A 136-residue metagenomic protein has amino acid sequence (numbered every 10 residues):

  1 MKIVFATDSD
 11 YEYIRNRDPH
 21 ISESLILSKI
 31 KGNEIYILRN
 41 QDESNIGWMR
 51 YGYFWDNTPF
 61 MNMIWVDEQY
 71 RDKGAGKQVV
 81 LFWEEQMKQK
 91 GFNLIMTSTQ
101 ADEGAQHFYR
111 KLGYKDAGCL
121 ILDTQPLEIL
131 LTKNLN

Functional and structural regions predicted by a protein language model:
V4-N62, D67, Q86, G118 (+1 more regions): Acetyl-CoA-dependent GNAT
F60, G91-N93, G113: Short loop/turn motifs at secondary-structure junctions
I64-R71, Q100: A short, internal acetyl-CoA/4′-phosphopantetheine-binding micro-motif in the GNAT/acyltransferase core
D72-E85, R110-K111: Conserved acetyl-CoA-binding loop-helix of GNAT-fold acetyltransferases
K77, A101-G118, D123-L127: Conserved active-site alpha-helix within GNAT-family acetyltransferase domains
M87-Q100: Conserved GNAT acetyl-CoA-binding A-motif
L94, K133-N134: A general lysine-centric signal
